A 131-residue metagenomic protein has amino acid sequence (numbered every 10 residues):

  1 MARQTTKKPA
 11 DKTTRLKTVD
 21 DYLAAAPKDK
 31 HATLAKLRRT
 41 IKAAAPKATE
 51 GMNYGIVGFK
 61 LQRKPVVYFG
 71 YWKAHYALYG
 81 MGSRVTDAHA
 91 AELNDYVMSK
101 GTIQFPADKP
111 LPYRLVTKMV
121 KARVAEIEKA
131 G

Functional and structural regions predicted by a protein language model:
M1-G131: Charge-dense, helix-prone N-terminal extensions
